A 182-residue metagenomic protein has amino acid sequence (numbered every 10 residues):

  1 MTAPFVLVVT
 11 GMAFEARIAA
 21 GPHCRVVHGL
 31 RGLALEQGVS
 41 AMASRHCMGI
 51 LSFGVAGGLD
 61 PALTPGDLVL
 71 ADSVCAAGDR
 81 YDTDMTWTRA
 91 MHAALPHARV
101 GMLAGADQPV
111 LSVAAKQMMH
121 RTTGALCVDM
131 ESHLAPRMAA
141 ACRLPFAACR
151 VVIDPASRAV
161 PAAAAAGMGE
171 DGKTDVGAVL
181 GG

Functional and structural regions predicted by a protein language model:
A3-G181: Glycine-rich phosphate- or other oxyanion-binding loops that anchor nucleotides, phosphorylated ligands
